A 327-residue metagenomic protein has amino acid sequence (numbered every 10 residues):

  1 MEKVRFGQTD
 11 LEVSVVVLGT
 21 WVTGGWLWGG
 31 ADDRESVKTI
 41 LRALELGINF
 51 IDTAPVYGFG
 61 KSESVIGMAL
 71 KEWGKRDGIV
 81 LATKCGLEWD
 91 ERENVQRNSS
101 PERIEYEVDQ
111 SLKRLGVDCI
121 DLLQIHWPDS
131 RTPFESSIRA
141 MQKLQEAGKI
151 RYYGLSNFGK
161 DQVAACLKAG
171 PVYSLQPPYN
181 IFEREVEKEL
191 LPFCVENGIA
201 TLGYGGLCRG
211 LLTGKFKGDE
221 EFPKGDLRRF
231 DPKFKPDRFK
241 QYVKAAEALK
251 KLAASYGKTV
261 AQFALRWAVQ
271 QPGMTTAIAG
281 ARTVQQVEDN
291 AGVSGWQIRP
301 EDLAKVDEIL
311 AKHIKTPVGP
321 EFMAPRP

Functional and structural regions predicted by a protein language model:
M1, K224-K251, S255, Q270-T275 (+2 more regions): Terminal-tail/helix-coil boundary detector
M1-I79: N-terminal binding-site loop/beta-alpha segment at the start of enzyme catalytic domains that lines or forms
F6, L18, S36, I51 (+13 more regions): Conserved, mostly hydrophobic/aromatic
T9-L27, A82-Q96, C119, Q124: N-terminal small/glycine-rich loop or linker at the start of catalytic domains across soluble metabolic enzymes
W21, A54-V56, K84-E88, I125-P128 (+4 more regions): Active-site beta-loop-alpha junctions enriched in small/polar residues
D90-E185, E189: Glycine/proline-rich, positively charged, aromatic-decorated active-site loop/lid region on the catalytic face
K149, L167-S174, V195-L202, G273-T275: Glycine-enriched alpha-helix->loop->beta-strand junction motifs that scaffold or abut catalytic
V186-K224, T259: Aromatic-lined glycan-binding groove of carbohydrate-active enzymes
